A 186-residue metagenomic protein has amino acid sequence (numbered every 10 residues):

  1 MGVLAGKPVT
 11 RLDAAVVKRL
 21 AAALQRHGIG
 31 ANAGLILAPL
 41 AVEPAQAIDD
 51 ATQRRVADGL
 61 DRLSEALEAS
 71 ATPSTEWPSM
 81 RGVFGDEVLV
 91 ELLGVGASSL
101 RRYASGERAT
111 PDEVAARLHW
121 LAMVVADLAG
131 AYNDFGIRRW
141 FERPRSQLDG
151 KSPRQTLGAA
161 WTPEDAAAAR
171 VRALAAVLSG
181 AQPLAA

Functional and structural regions predicted by a protein language model:
M1-A186: Non-transmembrane "mature" sequence context
